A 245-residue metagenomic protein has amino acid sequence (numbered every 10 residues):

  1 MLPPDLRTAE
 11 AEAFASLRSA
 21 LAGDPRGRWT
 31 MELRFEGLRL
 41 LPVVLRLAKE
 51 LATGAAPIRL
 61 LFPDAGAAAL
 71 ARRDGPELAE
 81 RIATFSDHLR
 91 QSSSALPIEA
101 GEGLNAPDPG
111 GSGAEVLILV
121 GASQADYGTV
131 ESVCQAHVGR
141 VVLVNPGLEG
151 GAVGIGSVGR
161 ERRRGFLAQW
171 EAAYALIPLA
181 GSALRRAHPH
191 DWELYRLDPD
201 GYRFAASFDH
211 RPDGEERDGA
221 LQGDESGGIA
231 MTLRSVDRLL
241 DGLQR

Functional and structural regions predicted by a protein language model:
M1-A125, A136, L239: Positively charged, amphipathic N-terminal segments that serve as targeting/anchoring signals
G54-A56, T84-D87, V141-P146, F166-W170 (+1 more regions): Glycine-rich loops and low-complexity Gly/Arg-rich segments that provide flexible linkers or classic glycine-based
L60-P63, R90-S92, L148-A152, A172-A175: Short C-terminal domain-edge/linker segments immediately following a structured domain
T84, G103-N105, D213-D218, T232: Short, solvent-exposed coil/turn linker segments
P107, G111-V116, G121-T129, A173-H188: Extended, charge-rich low-complexity interaction segments
Q124-G150, G156: A short, gly/pro- and small-residue-rich
A152-G227: A conserved mid-domain beta-alpha-beta active-site/ligand-binding segment of alpha/beta enzyme cores
L221-R245: Long terminal accessory regions outside catalytic cores
